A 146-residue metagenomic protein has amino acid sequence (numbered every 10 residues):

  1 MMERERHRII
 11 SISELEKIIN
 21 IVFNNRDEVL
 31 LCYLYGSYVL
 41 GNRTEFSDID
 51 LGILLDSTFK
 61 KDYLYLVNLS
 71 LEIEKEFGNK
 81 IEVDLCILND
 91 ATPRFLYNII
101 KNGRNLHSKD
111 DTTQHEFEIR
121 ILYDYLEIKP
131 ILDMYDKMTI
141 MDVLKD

Functional and structural regions predicted by a protein language model:
M1-L31, V39-E45, K60-D146: Catalytic core of pol beta-like nucleotidyltransferases
D48-I49: Conserved loop-to-beta-strand segment in the C-terminal subdomain of adenylate-forming
G52-D56: Short hydrophobic/aromatic beta-strand micro-patches that form the beta-sheet surface supporting nucleotide- or nucleic
